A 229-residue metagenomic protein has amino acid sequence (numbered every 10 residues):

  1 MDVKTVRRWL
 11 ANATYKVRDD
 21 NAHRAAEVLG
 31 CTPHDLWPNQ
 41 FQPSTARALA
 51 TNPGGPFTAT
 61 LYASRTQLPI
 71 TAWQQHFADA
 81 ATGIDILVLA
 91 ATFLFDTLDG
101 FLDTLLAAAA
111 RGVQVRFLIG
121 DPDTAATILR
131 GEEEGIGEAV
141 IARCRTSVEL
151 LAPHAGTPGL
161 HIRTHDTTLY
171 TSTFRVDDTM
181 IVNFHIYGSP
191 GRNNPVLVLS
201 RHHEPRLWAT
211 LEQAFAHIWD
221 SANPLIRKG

Functional and structural regions predicted by a protein language model:
M1-V17, N39-F41: Recognition helix of helix-turn-helix/homeodomain-like DNA-binding domains that insert into the DNA major groove
D19-D35: DNA major-groove recognition helix of helix-turn-helix/homeodomain DNA-binding modules
R47-A126, A214-H217, P224: PLD-like (HKD) phosphodiesterase/transphosphatidyltransferase domain
T60-Q67, I162-D166, S200-R201: Short acidic-hydrophobic, aromatic-tinged amphipathic segments that line or gate anion-handling sites
D121, A126-T171: HKD-type phospholipase D/PLD-like phosphodiesterase module
D121, E138-A139, N194, P224-G229: N- and C-terminal low-complexity/disordered segments
L160-L199: HKD (HxKxxxxD) catalytic microenvironment of the phospholipase D
S200-K228: A recognition module on extended beta-rich or small alphabeta surfaces enriched in W/G with H and D/E
